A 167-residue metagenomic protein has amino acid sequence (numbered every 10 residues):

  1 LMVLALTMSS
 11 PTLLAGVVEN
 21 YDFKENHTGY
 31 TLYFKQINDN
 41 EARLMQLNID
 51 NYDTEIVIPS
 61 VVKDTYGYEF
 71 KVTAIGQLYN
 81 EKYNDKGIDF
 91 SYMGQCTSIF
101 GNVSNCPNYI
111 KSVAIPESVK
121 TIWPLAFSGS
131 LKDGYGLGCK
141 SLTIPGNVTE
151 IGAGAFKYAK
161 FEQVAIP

Functional and structural regions predicted by a protein language model:
L1-S9: Bacterial N-terminal signal peptides
M8-T12, G129, Y158: Compositionally biased non-globular segments, especially hydrophobic aliphatic-rich helices of signal peptides
L13-V17: Boundary at the C-terminal end of the N-terminal hydrophobic targeting segment
Y21-D22, G154-F156: A generic structural signal for ordered secondary structure
D22-D50: GGW-centered surface loops in extracellular recognition modules
I37-N40, N51-T73, Y83-T121, K132-E150 (+1 more regions): Structural signature of tandem-repeat unit edges
G76-Y79: Signature of short aromatic-glycine-proline-rich micro-motifs recurring in repeat-based ectodomains
W123-A126, G152-A155: Consensus positions within tandem repeat domains that build extended binding/scaffold surfaces
